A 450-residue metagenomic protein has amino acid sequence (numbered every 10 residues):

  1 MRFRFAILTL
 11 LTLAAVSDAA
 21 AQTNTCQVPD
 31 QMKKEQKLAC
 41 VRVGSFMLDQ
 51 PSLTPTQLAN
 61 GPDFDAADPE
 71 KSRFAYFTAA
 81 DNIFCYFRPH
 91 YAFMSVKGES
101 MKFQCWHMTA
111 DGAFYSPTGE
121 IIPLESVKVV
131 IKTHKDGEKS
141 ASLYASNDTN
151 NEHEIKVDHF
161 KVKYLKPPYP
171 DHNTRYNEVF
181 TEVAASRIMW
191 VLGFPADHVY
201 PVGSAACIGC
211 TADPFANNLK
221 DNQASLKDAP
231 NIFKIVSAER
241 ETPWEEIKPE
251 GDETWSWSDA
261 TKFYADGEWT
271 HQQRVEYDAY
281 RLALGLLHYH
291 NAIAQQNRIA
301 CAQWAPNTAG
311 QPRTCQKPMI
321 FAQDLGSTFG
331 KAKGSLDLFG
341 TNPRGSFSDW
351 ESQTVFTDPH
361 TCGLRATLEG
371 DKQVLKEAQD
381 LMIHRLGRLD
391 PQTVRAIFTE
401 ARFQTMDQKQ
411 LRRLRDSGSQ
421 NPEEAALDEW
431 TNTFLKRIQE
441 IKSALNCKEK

Functional and structural regions predicted by a protein language model:
M1-F5: Positively charged n-region of N-terminal signal peptides that target proteins for export
A6-A15: Bacterial N-terminal signal peptides
I7, A20-S100, Q104-S126, V130-K132 (+2 more regions): Regulatory N- and C-terminal appendages and interdomain linkers associated with kinase/kinase-like NTP transferase
A21, E35, A80, S100 (+6 more regions): Disulfide-bonded cysteine motifs in exported proteins
D81-D252: Conserved ATP-binding subdomain of kinase catalytic cores across diverse folds
S95-K97, K135, N173-T181, H271-D278 (+6 more regions): Extracytoplasmic/periplasmic, Sec-exported soluble proteins
N177-E182, R187, V191-L192, E253-N342: Conserved kinase catalytic-core segment
N307-K450: C-terminal catalytic region of ATP-dependent kinase domains
